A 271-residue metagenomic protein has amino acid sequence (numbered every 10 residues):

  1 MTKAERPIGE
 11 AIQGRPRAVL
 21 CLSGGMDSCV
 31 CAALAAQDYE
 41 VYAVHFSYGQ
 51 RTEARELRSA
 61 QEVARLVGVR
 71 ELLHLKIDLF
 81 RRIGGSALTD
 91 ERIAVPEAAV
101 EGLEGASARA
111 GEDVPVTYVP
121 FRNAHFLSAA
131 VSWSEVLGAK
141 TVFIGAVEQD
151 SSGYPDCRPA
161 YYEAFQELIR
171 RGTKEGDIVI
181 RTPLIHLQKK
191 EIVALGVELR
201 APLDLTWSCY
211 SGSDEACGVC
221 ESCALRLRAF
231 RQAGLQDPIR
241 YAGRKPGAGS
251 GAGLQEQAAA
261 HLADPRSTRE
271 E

Functional and structural regions predicted by a protein language model:
T2-L199, R266: ATP-dependent adenylation/nucleotidyltransferase module used to activate substrates
Q61, P159-A160, E191, S222-C223 (+2 more regions): Alpha-helix boundary/capping detector
E97-A99, A201, R228-Q232: A polyampholytic, Gly/Pro-enriched intrinsically disordered region
S128, W207-R228: Local cysteine-cluster metal-coordination motifs and their immediate loop/turn environment, predominantly Fe-S cluster
V142, Y210-A216, L235-G243: Charge-dense, low-complexity polyampholytic segments
T182-A201, Q236-L254: A broadly tuned preference for mixed-charge, low-complexity surface segments
G196-E198, L203-G212: Short, intrinsically disordered, charge-biased short linear motifs at domain edges
A224-R226, F230-R266, E270-E271: Short Fe-S-cluster ligation motifs
